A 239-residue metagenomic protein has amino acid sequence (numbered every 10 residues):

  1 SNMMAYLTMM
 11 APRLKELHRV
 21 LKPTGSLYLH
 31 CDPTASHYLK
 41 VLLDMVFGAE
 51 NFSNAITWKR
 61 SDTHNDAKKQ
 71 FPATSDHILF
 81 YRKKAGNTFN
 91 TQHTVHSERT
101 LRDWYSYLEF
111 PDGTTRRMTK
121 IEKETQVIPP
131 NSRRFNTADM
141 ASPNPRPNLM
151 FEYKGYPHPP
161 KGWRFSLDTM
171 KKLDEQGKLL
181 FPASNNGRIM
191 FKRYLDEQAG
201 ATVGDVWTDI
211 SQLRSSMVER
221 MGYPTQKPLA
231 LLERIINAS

Functional and structural regions predicted by a protein language model:
S1-S239: Core catalytic lobe of class I
